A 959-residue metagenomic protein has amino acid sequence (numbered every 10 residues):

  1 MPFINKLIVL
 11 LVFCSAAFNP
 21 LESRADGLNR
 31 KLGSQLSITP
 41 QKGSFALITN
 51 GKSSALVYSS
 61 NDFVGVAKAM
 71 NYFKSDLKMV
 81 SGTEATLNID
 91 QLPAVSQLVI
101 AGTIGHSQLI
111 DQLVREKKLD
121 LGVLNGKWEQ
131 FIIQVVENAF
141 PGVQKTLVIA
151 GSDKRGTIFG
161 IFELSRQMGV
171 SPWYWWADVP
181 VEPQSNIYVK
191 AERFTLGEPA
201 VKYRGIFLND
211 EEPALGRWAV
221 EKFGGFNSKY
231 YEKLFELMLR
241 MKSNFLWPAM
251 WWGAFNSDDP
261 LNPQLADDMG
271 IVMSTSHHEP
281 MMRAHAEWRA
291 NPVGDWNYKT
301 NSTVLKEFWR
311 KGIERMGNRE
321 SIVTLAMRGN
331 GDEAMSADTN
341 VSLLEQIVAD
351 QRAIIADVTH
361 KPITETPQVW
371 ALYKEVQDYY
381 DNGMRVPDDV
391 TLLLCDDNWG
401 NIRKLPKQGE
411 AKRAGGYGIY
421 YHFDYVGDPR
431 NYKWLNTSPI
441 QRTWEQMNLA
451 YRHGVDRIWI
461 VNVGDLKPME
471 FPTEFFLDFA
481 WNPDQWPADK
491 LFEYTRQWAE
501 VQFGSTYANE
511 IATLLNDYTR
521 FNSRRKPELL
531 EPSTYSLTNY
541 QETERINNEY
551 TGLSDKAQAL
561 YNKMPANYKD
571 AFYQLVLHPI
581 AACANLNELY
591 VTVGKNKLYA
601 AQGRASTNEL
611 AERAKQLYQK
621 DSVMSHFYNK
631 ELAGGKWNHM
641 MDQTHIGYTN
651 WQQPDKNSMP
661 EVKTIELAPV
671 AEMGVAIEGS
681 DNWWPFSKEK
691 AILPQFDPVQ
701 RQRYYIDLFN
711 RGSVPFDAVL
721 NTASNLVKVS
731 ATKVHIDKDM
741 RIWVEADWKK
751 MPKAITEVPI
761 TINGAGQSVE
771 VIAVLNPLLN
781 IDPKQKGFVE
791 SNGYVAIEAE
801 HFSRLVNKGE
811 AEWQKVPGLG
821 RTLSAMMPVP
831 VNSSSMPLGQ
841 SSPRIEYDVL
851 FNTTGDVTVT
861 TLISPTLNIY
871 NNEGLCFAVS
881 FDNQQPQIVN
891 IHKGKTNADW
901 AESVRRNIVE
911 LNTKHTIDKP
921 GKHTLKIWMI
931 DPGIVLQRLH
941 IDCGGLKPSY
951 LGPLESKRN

Functional and structural regions predicted by a protein language model:
M1-R30: Bacterial Sec-dependent N-terminal signal peptides
D26-E198, T853: Contiguous, structured surface segment used for ligand recognition
Y72, L119-K299, G317, V369-Y373 (+4 more regions): Feature activates predominantly on carbohydrate-active enzymes
L87, V181-V189, S257-P260, L265-D268 (+3 more regions): Gly/Pro-rich turn-and-neighbor structural signature
L239, N244-W247, G253, L394-G400 (+2 more regions): Structured mid-domain segments that build the active-site/substrate or prosthetic-cofactor binding neighborhood
Q541-D707, R711, E757-T761: Histidine-centered catalytic/metal-binding microenvironments
K688-I692, V699-N959: Extracytoplasmic
